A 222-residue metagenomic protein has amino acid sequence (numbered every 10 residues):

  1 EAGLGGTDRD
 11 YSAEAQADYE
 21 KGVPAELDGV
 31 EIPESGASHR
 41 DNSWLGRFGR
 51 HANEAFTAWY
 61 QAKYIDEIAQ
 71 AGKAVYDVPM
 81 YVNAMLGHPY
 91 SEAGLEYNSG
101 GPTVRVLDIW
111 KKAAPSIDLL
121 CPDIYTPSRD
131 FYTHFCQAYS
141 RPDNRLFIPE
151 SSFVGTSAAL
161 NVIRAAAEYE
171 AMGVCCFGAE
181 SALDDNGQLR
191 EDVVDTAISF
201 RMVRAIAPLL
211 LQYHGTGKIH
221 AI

Functional and structural regions predicted by a protein language model:
E1-W110: Polysaccharide-binding and catalytic clefts of secreted carbohydrate-active enzymes
Q16-V23, L119-S128, D184-V193: Hydrophobic transmembrane alpha-helix bundles
H39-A52, P79-A93, Y132-R164, C176-G178 (+2 more regions): Active-site clefts of carbohydrate-active enzymes
A71-K73, W110-A113, Q137-S140, I163-E168: A general structural signal for short secondary-structure junctions and capping/turn motifs
V75-M80, P115-D118, P142-L146, Y169-G173: Loop/turn elements at helix/coil->beta-strand transitions in domains of secreted/extracellular proteins
N98-W110, R129-C136, A158-V162: Alpha-helical scaffolding within the catalytic cores of extracellular/periplasmic polymer-degrading hydrolases
D108-K112, S116-D130, A138-S151: Active-site core of glycosidic bond-cleaving carbohydrate-active enzymes
I163-I222: Aromatic- and carboxylate-lined catalytic core of secreted/periplasmic carbohydrate-active enzymes
